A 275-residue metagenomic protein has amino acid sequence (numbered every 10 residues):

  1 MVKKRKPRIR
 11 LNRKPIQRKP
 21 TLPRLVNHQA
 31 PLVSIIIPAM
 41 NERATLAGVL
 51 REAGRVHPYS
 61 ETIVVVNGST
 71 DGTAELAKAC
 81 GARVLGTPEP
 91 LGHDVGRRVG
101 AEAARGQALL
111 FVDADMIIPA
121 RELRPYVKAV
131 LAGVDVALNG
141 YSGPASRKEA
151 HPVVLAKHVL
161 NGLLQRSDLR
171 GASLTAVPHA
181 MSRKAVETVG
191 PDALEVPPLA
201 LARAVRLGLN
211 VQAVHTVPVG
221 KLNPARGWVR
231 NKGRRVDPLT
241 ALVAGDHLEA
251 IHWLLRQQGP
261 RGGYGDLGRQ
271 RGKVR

Functional and structural regions predicted by a protein language model:
M1-E52: N-proximal low-complexity "stem/linker" segments adjacent to membrane-targeting elements
R51-S60: Short, acidic, metal-binding catalytic loop of nucleotide-sugar glycosyltransferases
V66-A74: A conserved acidic beta->alpha catalytic loop
T87-A104: Glycine-rich, basic loop-to-helix element that forms the pyrophosphate-binding segment of sugar-nucleotide handling
L109: Short aromatic/hydrophobic "clamp" motif used to bind/position activated sugar donors
D113-I118: The conserved acidic donor/metal-binding loop of glycosyltransferases
R124-R183: Acceptor/aglycone-binding surface of glycosyltransferases and processive sugar-polymer synthases
L207-R275: C-terminal catalytic/acceptor-binding lobe
